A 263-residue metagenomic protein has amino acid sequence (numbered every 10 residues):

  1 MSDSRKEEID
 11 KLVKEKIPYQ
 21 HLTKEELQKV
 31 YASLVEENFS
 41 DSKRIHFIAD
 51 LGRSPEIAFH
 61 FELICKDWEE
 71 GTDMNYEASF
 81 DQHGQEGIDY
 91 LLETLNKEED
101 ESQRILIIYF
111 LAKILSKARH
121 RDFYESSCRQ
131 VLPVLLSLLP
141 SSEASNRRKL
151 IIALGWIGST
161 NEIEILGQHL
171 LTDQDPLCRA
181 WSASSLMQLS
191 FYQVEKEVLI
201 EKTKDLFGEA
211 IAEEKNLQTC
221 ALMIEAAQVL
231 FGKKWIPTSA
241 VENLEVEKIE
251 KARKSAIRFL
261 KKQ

Functional and structural regions predicted by a protein language model:
M1-G87: N-terminal alpha-helical scaffold/docking segments in eukaryotic complex subunits
K24-Q28, I45-I64, G84-N96, K117-L139 (+3 more regions): Amphipathic alpha-helical scaffolding segments comprising HEAT/armadillo-like alpha-solenoid repeats
F59-G71, R104-S116, P140, A180-L186: HEAT-repeat alpha-solenoid elements in large eukaryotic scaffold proteins
E69-E70, D100-I105, A144-S145, D175-L177 (+3 more regions): Alpha-helix N-cap/helix-start positions at coil->helix boundaries
D73-M74, R104-I105, Y109, R148 (+5 more regions): Alpha-solenoid HEAT/ARM repeat scaffold
A112-S116, G155, M187-Q188, I224-Q228: Structural signature of alpha-helical solenoid repeat scaffolds
R179-S182, Q188-L222: Long alpha-helical HEAT/HEAT-like repeat alpha-solenoid scaffolds in very large eukaryotic proteins, especially those
Q228-Q263: Eukaryotic acidic, Ser/Thr-rich intrinsically disordered low-complexity regions
